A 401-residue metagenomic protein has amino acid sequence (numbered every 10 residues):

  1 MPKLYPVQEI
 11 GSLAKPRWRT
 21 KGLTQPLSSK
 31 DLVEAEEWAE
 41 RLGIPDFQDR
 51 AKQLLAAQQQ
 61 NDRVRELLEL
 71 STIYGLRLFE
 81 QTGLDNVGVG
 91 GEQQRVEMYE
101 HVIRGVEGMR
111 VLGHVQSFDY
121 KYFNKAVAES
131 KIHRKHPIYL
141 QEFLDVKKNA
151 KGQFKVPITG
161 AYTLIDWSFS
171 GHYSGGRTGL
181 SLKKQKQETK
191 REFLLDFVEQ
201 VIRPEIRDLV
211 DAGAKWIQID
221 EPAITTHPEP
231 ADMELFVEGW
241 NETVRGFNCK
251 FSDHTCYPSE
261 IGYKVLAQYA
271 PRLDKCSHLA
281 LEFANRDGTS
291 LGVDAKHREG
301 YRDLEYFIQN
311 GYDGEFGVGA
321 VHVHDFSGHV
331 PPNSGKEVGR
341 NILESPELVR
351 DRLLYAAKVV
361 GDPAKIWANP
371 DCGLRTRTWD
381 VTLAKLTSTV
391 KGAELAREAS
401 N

Functional and structural regions predicted by a protein language model:
M1-N401: Domain-level signal for soluble alpha/beta catalytic cores
